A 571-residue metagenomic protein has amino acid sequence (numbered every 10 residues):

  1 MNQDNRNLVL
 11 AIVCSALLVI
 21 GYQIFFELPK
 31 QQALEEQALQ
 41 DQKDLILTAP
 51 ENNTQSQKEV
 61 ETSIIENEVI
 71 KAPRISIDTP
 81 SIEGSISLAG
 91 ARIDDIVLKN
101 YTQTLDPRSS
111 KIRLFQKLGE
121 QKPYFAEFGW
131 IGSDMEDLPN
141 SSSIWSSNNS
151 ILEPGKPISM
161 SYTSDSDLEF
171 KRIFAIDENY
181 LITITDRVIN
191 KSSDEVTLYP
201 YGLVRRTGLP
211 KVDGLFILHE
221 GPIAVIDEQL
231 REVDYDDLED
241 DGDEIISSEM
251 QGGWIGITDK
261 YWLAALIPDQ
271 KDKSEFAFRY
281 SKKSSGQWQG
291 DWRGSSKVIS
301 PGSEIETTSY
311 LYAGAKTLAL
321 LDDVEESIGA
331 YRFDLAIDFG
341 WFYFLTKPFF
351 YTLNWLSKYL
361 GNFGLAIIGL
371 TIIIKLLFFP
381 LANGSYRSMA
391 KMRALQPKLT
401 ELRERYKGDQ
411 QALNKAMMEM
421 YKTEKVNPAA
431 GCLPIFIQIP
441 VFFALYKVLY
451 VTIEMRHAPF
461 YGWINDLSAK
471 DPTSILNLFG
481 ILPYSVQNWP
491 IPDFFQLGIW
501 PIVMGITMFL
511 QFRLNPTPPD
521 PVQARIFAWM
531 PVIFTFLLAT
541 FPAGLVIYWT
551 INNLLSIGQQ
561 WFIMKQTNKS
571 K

Functional and structural regions predicted by a protein language model:
M1-D44, I86, D186, P200-L203 (+3 more regions): Helix-loop-helix
N2, Q57-E59, I257: Intrinsically disordered, low-complexity regulatory regions of eukaryotic regulatory proteins
Q3-N5, Q55-S56, N67, N149-S150: Aromatic/His-enriched, Gly/Pro-containing loop or helix-boundary segments that lie immediately adjacent to catalytic
S15, V19, I24-R113, K571: Juxtamembrane extramembrane loops of integral membrane proteins
E66-N67, D165-D167, I173, K282 (+6 more regions): General secondary-structure edge motif
R74, D78-Y331: Soluble non-transmembrane domains of integral membrane proteins
